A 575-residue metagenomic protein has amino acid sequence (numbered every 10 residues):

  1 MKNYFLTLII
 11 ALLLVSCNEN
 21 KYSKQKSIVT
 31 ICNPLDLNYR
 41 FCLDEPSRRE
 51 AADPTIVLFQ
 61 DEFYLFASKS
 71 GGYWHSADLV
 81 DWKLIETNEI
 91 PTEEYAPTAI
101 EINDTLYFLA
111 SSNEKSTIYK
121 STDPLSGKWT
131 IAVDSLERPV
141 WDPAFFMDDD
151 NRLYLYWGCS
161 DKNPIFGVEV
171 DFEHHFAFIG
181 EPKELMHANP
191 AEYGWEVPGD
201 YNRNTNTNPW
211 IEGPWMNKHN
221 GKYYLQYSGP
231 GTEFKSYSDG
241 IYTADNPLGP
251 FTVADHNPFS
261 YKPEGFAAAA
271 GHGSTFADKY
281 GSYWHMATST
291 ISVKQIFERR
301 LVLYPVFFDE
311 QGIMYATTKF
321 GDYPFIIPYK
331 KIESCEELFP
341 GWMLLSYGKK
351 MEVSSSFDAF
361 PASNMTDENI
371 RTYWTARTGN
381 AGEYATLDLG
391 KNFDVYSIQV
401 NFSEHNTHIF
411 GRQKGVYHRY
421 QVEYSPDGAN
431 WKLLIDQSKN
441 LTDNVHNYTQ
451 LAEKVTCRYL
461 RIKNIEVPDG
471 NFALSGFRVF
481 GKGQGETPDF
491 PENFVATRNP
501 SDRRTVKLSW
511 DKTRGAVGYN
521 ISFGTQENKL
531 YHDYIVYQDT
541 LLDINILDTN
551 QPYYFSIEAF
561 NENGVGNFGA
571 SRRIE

Functional and structural regions predicted by a protein language model:
Y4-L13: Sec-dependent N-terminal signal peptides
N18-N206, K218-G265, Y280, T288-E333 (+2 more regions): Beta-rich carbohydrate-recognition and catalytic domains
F166-F178, I332-E368: Predominantly extracellular/luminal regions of secreted and cell-surface proteins, especially disulfide-bonded
D367-I435, V445-F490, D511: Aromatic, loop-rich ligand-recognition surfaces of beta-strand-rich domains
E423-Y424, G515-Y534: Extracellular low-complexity, O-glycosylation-prone stalks/linkers
S438-L441, D533-D539: Short beta-strand segments within Ig-like beta-sandwich modules, predominantly Fibronectin type-III
F480-G515, T549, G564-E575: Pro/Thr/Ser/Gly-rich low-complexity, intrinsically disordered linker/stalk tracts
I544-G566: Beta-strand-rich modules
